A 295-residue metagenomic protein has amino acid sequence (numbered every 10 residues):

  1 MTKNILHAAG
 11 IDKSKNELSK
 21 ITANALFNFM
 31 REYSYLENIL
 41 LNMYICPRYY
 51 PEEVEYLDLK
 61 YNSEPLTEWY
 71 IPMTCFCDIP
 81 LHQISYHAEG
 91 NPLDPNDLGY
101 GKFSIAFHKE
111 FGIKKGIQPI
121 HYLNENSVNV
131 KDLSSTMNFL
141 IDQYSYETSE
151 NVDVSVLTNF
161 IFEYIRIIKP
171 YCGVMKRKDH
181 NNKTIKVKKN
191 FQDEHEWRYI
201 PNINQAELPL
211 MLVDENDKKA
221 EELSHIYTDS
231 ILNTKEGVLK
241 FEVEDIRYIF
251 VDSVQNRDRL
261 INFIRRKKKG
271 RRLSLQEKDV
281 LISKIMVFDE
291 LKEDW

Functional and structural regions predicted by a protein language model:
M1-W295: NAD-dependent ADP-ribosyltransferases
